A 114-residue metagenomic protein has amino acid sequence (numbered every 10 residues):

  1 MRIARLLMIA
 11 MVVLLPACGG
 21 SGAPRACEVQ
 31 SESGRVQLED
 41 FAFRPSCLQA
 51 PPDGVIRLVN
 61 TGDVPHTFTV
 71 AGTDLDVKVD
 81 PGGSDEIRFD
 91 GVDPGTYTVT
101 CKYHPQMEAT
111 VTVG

Functional and structural regions predicted by a protein language model:
M1-L7: Bacterial N-terminal signal peptides that target proteins for export
L14-A17: C-terminal motif of bacterial Sec signal peptides marking the signal peptidase cleavage site
G19-S21: Bacterial signal peptide processing site
C27-V55: N-terminal edge beta-strand
R35, V79-G114: Extracellular/periplasmic metallocenter environments
E39-P45, A71-T73, G82-R88: N-terminal post-signal-peptidase region of extra-cytosolic proteins
S46-V64, E86-V92, Y97-T100: Beta-strand cores of secreted/periplasmic/IMS beta-sandwich domains, seen most often in copper-related folds
T61-P81, A109: Histidine- and aromatic-enriched segments that form or immediately flank copper-ligand environments
